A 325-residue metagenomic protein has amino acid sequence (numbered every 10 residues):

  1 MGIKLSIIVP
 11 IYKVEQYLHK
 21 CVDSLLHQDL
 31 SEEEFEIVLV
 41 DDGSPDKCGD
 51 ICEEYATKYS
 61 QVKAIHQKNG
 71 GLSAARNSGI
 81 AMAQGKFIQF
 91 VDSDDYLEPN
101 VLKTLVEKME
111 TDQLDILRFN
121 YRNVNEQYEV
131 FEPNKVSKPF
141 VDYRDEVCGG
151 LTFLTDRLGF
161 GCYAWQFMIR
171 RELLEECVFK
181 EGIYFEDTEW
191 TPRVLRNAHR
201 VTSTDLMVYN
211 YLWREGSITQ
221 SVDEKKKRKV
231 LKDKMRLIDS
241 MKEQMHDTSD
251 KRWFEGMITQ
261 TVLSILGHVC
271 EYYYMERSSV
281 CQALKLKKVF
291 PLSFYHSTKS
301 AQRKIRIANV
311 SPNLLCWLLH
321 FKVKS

Functional and structural regions predicted by a protein language model:
I3-S6, E36, E189: Cell-envelope/extracellular polymer assembly enzymes that use nucleotide-activated donors
V14-Q28: Short, well-formed alpha-helical segments that are part of the catalytic scaffolds of diverse glycosyltransferases
Y17-H19, D46-E54, Y96, N100: Acidic helix N-cap motif at the loop->helix transition within catalytic regions of sugar-transfer enzymes
S24, D41-D50, K68: A conserved acidic beta->alpha catalytic loop
Q67-A83, F90-S93: Glycine-rich, basic loop-to-helix element that forms the pyrophosphate-binding segment of sugar-nucleotide handling
L72, S93-T202, L212-R228: Donor-binding/catalytic cores of nucleotide-activated saccharide and glycerol-phosphate transferases/polymerases
V208-E215, S221-S249, Y274-L292: Catalytic core of nucleotide-sugar-dependent glycosyltransferases
E271-S325: Membrane-interface aromatic/basic loop that binds lipid-linked glycans or pyrophosphate carriers, typified by
